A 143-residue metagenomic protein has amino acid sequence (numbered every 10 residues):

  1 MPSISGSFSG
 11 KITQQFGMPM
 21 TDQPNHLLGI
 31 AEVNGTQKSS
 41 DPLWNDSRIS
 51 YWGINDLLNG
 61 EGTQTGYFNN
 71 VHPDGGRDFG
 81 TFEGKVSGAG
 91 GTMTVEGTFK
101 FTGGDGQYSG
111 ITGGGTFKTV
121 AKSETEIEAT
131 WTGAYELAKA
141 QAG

Functional and structural regions predicted by a protein language model:
M1-G143: Beta-strand-enriched cores of mature, soluble protein domains
